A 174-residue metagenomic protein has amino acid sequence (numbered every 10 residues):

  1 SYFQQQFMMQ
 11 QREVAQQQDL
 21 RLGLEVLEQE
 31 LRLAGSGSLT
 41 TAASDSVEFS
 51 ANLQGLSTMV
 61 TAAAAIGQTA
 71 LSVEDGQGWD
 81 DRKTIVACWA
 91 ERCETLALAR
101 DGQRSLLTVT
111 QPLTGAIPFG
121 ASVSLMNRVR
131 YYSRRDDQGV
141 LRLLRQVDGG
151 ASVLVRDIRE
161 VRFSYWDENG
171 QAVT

Functional and structural regions predicted by a protein language model:
S1-D148: Extracytoplasmic beta-strand-rich oligomerization domains located immediately C-terminal to a leader/signal peptide
R134-T174: Hydrophobic alpha-helical interface faces used for helix-helix packing
